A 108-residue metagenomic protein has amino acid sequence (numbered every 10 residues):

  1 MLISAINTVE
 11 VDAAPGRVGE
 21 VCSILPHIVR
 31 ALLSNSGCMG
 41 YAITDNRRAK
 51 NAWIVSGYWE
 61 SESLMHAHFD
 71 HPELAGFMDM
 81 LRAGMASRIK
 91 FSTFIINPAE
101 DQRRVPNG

Functional and structural regions predicted by a protein language model:
M1-I3, A42-N51, D79-G108: Glycine-rich beta-strand-turn "strand-cap" elements at beta-sheet edges
I3-A5, G19-E20, S36-C38: Short, flexible segments with low predicted structural confidence
S4-E10, A42-F69: Short, well-ordered beta-strand segments in beta-rich or mixed alpha/beta enzyme and ligand-binding folds
T8-A13, N97: Short N-terminal leader segment in a subset of presequences, especially plant chloroplast and some mitochondrial
D12-C22: Short, surface-exposed ligand-recognition loops at beta-strand->loop->(often short) alpha-helix junctions that present
V18, L32-N35, K50-A52, H68: Secondary-structure boundary/capping motif
G19, S63-M65, A99-D101: Residue-level signal for secondary-structure boundary sites
H27, L33-M39, Y58-S92: An amphipathic, aromatic/His-enriched active-site/gating alpha helix that lines ligand/cofactor pockets
